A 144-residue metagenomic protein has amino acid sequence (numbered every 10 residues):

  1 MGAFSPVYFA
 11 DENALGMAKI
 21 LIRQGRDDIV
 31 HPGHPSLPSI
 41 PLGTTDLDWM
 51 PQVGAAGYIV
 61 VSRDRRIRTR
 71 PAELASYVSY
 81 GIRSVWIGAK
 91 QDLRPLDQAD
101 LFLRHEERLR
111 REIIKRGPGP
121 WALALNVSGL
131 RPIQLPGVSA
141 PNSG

Functional and structural regions predicted by a protein language model:
M1-F4, S143-G144: Intrinsically disordered, low-complexity and often Lys/Arg-enriched segments
A3-Y8, Y58-V60: Short active-site oxyanion
E12-G16: Short, polar loop motifs at secondary-structure junctions
D28-I29, V60, S84: Hydrophobic beta-strand scaffold residues
D28-S39: A short beta-strand-loop structural module common to alpha/beta enzyme folds
D46, V53, Y58-E73: Acidic, metal-binding active-site segment of PIN/NYN-like and related structure-specific nucleases
I67-F102: Mid-chain, well-packed structural core segment of small domains
R110-G144: Charged phosphate-binding loop/patch that engages nucleotide di/tri-phosphates or the phosphate backbone of nucleic
